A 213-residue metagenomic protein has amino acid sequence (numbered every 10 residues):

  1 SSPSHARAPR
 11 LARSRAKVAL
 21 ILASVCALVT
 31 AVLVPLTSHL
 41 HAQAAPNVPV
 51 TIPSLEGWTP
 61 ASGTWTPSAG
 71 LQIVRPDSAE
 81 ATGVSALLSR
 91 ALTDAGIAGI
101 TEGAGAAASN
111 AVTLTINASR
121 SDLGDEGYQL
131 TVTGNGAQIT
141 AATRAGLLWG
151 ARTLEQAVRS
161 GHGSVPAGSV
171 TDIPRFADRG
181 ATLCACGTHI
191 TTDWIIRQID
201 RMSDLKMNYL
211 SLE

Functional and structural regions predicted by a protein language model:
S2-V25: N-terminal export and membrane-targeting signals
T30-P46: C-terminal region of N-terminal signal peptides and the immediate post-cleavage residues of exported proteins
L36, V158, K206-Y209: A generic secondary-structure signal for well-formed alpha-helical elements
A45-D178: Contiguous, structured surface segment used for ligand recognition
D178-T182, Y209-S211: Structural preference for beta-strand elements that scaffold enzyme active sites
G180-T192: The substrate-binding groove and active-site-proximal loops of carbohydrate-active enzymes, especially glycoside
W194-E213: Catalytic domains of carbohydrate-active enzymes, especially glycoside hydrolases
